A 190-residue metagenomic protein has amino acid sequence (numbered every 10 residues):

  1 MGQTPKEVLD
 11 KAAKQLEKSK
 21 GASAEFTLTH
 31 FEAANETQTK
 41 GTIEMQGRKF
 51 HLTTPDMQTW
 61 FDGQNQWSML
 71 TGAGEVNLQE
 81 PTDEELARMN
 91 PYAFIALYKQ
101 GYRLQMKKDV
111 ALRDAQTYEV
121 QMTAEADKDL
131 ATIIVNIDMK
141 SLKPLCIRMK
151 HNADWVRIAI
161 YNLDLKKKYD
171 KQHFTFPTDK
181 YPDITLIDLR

Functional and structural regions predicted by a protein language model:
M1-T37, R48-K49, F176, K180-R190: N-terminal leader/targeting segments and the immediate start of mature chains
Q15, G41-E44, Q58-T59, L104-A111: Short, exposed beta-strand/loop patches in secreted or surface proteins that constitute
S19-S23, Q38-K40, G47, F61 (+4 more regions): Extracytoplasmic
T27-F31, T53, M69, T123-E125 (+1 more regions): A generic structural motif
K40-M89, D154-R157: An acidic-aromatic
P81-D114: Flexible, surface-exposed loop/linker segments and immediately adjacent secondary-structure boundaries
Y102-P182, I187-L189: Gly/Pro-enriched, hydrophobic low-complexity segments that function as extracytoplasmic propeptides/linkers
